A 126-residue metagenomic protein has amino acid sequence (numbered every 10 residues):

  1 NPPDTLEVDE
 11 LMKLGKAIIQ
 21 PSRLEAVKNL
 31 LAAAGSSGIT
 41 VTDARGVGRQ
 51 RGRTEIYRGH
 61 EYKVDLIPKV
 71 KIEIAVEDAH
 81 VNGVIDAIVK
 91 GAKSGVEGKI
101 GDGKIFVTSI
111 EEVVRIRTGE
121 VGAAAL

Functional and structural regions predicted by a protein language model:
N1-L126: Positively charged, small/polar-rich N-terminal and surface patches that mediate targeting and assembly and bind
